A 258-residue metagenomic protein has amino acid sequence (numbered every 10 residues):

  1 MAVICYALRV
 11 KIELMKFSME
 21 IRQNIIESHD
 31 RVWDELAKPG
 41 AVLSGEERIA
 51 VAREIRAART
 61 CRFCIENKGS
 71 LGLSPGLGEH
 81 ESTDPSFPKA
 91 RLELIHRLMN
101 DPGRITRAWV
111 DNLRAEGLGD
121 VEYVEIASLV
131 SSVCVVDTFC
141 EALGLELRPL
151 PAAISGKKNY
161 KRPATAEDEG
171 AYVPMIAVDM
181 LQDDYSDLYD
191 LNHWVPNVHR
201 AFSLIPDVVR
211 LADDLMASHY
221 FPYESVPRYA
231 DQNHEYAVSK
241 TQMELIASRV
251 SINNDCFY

Functional and structural regions predicted by a protein language model:
A2-Y258: Hydrophobic alpha-helical segments
